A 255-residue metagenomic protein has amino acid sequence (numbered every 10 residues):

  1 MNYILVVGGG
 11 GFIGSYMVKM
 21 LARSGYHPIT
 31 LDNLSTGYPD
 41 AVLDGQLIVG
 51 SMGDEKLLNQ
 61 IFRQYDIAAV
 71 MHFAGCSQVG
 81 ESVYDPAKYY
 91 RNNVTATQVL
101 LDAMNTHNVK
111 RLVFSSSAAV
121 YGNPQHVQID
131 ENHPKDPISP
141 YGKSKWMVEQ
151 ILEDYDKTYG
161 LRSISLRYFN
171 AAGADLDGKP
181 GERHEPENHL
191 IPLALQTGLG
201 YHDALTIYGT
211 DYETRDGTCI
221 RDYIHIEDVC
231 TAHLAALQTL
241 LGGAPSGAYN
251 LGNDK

Functional and structural regions predicted by a protein language model:
M1-A174: N-terminal Rossmann-like NAD(P)+-binding domain of SDR-like oxidoreductases, especially those catalyzing
Y16, H72, H189, H225 (+1 more regions): Histidine-centered active-site/metal-ligand motif
Y90, I138-W146, P180, H184-P192 (+1 more regions): Short-chain dehydrogenase/reductase
K145, R167, R215-R221: Short, cationic motifs built from Arg/Lys/His that form the positively charged side of catalytic pockets
A171-A174, P192-T214, R221-A248: Alpha-helical substrate-binding/gating segment
L251: Conserved metal-phosphate-binding beta-hairpin within the catalytic cores of diverse ATP-dependent phosphoryl-transfer
K255: C-terminal substrate/ligand-recognition segments
